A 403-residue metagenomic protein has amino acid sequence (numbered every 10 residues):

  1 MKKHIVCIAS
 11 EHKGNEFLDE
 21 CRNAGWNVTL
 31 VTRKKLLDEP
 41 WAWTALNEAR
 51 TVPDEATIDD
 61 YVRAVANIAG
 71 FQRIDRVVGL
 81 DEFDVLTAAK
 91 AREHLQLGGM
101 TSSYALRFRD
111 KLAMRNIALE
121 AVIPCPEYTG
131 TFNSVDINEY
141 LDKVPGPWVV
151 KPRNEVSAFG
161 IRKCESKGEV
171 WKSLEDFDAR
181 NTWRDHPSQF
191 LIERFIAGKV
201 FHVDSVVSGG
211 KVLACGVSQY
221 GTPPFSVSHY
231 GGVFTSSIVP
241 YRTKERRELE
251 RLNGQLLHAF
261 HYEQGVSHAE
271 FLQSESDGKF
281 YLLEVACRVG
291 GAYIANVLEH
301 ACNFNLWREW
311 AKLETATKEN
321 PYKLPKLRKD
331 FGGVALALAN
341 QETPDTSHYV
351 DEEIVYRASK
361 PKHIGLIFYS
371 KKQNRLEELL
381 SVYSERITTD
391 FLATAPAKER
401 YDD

Functional and structural regions predicted by a protein language model:
M1-Y104, V135, K372-N374, S381-D402: ATP-binding N-terminal substructure of ATP-dependent carboxylate-amine bond-forming enzymes
G14, I137, R308-D403: Peripheral (often C-terminal) accessory segments that flank ATP-dependent C-N-forming ligase machineries
E93-G160, K167, A179: A conserved helix-loop-beta module that forms one wall/lid of the active-site cleft in ATP-utilizing catalytic domains
A118, L141-C164, T182-G198, V203 (+2 more regions): ATP-grasp fold ATP-binding core
P124-P126, P147-V150, K163-G198, G232-T235 (+3 more regions): Conserved ATP-binding module of the ATP-grasp superfamily
T131, I161-S166, V206-S208, F368-Y369: Short beta-strand-to-turn element immediately C-terminal to the catalytic PLP-Schiff-base lysine in fold type I
G168, E175, R194-Y262, V266 (+2 more regions): ATP-dependent carboxylate/phosphate-activation module, predominantly the ATP-grasp catalytic core and closely related
E263-E275: A short glycine-rich, hydrophobically flanked beta-strand micro-motif that places a catalytic Asp/Glu for divalent metal
